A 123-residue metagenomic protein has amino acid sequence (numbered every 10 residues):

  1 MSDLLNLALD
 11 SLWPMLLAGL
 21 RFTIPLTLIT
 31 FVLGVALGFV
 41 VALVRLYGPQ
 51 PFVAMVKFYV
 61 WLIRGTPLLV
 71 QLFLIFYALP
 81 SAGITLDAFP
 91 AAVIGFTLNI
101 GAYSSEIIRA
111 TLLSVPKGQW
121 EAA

Functional and structural regions predicted by a protein language model:
M1-A123: Transmembrane alpha-helices and adjacent helix-loop boundaries
